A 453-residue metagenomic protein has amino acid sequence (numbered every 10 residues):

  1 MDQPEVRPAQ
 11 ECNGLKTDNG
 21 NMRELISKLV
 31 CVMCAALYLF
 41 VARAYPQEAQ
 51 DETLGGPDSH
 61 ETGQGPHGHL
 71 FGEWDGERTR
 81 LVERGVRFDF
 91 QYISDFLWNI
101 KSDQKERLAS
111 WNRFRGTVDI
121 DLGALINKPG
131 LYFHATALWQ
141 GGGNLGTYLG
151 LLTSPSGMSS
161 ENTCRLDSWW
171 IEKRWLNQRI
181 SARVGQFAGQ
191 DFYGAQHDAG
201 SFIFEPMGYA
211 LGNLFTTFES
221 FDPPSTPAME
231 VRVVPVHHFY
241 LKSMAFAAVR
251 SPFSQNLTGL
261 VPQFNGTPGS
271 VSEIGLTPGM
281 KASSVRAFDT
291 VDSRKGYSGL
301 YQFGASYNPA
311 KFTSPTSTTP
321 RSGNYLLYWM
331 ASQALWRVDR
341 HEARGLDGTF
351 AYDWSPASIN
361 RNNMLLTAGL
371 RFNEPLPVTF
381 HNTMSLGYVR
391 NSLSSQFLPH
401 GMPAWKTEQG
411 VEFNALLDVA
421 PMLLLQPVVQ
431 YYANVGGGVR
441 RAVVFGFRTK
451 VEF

Functional and structural regions predicted by a protein language model:
A44-D95, N99, K105, G123-N127: N-terminal periplasmic/intermembrane-space "pro-region" immediately following the signal or transit peptide
G72-F88, D121-F133, L176-R179, H238 (+4 more regions): Short loop/turn motifs that connect adjacent beta-strands in outer-membrane beta-barrel proteins
L81, S94, V118-A124, E172-W175 (+7 more regions): Residue-level signature of outer-membrane beta-barrel architecture
V86-F90, P129-A135, I180-V184, H237-S243 (+7 more regions): Transmembrane beta-strands of outer-membrane beta-barrel proteins
I93-L97, L138-Q140, F187-G189, F246-A248 (+6 more regions): Outer-membrane beta-barrel pore domains and translocons
L145-W170, N177-G269, Q396: Surface-exposed coil loops of outer-membrane beta-barrel proteins
S254-L260, E273-L276, G304-R321, Y325 (+3 more regions): Outer membrane beta-barrel transmembrane domains
R441-F453: Outer-membrane beta-barrel "beta-signal"
